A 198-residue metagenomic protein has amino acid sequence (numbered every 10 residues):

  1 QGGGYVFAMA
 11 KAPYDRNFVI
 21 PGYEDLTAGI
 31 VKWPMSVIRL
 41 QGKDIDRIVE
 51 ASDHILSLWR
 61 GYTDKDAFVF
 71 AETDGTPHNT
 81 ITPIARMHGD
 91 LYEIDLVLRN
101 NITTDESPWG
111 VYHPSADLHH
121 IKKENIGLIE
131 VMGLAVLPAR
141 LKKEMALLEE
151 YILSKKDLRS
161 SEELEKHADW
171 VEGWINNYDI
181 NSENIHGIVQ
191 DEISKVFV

Functional and structural regions predicted by a protein language model:
Q1-D53, R60: Catalytic or ion-translocation cores adjacent to nucleophile or general acid/base/metal-coordination motifs in diverse
K11-I20, H54-I55, V111-S115, A146-E150: Short intrinsically disordered coil segments
K11-R16, V69-G75, T103-W109: Short linear motifs at secondary-structure transitions and domain/linker junctions
P21-G22, T73, T80, K156: Short alpha-helical interface elements
K32, I38-I45, V49-N79, I84-R99: Metal-dependent nuclease catalytic core centered on acidic motifs
H78-V198: Sequence termini and other peripheral, non-core segments
